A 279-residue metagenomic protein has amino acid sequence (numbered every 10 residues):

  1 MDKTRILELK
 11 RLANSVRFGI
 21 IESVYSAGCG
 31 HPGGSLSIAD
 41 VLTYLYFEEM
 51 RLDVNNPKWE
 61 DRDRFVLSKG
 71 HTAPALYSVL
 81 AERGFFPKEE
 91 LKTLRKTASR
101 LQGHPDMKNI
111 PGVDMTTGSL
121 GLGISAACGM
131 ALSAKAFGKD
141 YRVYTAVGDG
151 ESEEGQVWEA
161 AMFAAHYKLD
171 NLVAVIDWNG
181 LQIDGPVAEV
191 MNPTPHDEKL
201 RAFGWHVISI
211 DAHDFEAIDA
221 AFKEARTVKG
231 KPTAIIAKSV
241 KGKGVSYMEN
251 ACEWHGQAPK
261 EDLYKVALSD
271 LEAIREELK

Functional and structural regions predicted by a protein language model:
M1-V16: N-terminal hydrophobic or amphipathic helices/low-complexity stretches enriched in small/hydrophobic/Pro/Gly
E8, I20-S23, S35-H166: Cofactor-binding active-site loop characterized by glycine-rich and histidine/acidic residues
A13-C29, D177-N179: N-terminal capping segment at the start of a domain
G28-L36: Structural motif
H71-T72, L76, N179-G180, D214 (+1 more regions): Glycine-rich beta-alpha junction loops
R83, V190, E249-E253: Short secondary-structure boundary/capping segments
G112, T116-T227: Thiamine diphosphate
F215-K279: Glycine/aspartate-rich loop-and-adjacent alpha/beta segment that forms the canonical ThDP
